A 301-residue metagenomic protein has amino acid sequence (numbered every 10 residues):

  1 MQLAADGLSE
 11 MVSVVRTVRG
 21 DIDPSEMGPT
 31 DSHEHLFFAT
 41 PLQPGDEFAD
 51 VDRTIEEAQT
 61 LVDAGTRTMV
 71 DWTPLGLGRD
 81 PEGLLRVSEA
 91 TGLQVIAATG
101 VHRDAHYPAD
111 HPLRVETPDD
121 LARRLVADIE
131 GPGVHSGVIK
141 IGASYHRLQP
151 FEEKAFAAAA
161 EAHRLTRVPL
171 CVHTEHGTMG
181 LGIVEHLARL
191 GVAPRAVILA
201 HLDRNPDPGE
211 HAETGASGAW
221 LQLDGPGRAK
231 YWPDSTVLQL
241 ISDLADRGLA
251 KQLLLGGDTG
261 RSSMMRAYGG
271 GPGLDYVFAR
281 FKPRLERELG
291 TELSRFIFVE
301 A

Functional and structural regions predicted by a protein language model:
L3, G7-G20, Y276-A301: Mid-to-C-terminal alpha-helical segments outside catalytic/metal-binding sites
L8-L42: Replace "His-x-His-based motif
G28-S32, F37-A39, G45-T73, L77-Q94 (+1 more regions): Alpha-helical scaffold segments that flank or form the walls of functional sites
H33, M69, H163, L221 (+2 more regions): Divalent metal-coordination and catalytic microenvironments
F37-A49, Y107-V115, G269-D275: Acidic/histidine-rich helix-loop elements that form or flank divalent-metal/phosphate-binding sites at the catalytic
R86-E89, Q94-P169, W220, G225-K230: Active-site gating/metal-coordination segments in enzymes
A160, R164-R247, Q252-L253: Catalytic pocket-lining loop regions of alpha/beta-barrel enzymes, especially the amidohydrolase/enolase/GH5 lineages
D224-P226, L249-G271: Short acidic/histidine-rich active-site segments
